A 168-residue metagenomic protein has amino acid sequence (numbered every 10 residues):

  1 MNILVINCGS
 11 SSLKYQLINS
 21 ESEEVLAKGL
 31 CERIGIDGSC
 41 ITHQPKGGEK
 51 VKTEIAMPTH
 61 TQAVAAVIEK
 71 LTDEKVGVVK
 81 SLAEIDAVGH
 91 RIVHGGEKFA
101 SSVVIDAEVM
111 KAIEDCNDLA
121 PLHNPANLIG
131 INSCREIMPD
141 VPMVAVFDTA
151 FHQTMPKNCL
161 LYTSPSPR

Functional and structural regions predicted by a protein language model:
M1-I3: Extreme N-terminal starter segment of soluble prokaryotic enzymes
I6-S11: A short acidic Gly-Thr/Ser loop motif
S12-M57: Short glycine-rich, Thr/Ser-proximal phosphate-binding strand/loop in the N-terminal lobe of ATP-dependent enzymes
T53-S81: A structured beta-alpha segment of the ubiquitous adenosine-cofactor-binding alpha/beta core
L71, G77-H123, V144, F151-C159: Short beta-strand-loop/turn "lid" adjacent to the catalytic site in phosphate-handling enzymes
H123-R135, V146: Polyanion-binding loop/helix "lid" in catalytic or ligand-binding cores
Y162-P167: Conserved small/polar residues in nucleotide/adenosyl-binding loops
